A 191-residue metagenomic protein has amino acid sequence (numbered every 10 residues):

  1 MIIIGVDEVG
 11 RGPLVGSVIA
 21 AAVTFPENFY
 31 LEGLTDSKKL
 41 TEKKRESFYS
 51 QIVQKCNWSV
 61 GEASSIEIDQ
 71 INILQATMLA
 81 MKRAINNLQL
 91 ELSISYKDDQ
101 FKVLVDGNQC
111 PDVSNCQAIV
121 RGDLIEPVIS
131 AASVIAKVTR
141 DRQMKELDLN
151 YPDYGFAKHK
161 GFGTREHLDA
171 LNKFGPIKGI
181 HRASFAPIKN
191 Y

Functional and structural regions predicted by a protein language model:
M1-Y191: RNase H-like, Mg2+-dependent phosphodiesterase core, and more generally RNA phosphate-backbone-engaging helix-loop
